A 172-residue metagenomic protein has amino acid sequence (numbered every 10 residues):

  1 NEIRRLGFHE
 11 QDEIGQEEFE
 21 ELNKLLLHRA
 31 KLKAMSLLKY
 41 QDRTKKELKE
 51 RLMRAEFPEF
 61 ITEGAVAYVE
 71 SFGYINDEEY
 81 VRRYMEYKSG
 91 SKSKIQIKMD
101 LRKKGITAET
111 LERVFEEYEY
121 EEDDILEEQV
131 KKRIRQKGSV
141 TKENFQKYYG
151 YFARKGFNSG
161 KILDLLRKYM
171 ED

Functional and structural regions predicted by a protein language model:
N1-D172: An alpha-helical, amphipathic repeat domain used for nucleic-acid recognition, typified by the mTERF helical solenoid
